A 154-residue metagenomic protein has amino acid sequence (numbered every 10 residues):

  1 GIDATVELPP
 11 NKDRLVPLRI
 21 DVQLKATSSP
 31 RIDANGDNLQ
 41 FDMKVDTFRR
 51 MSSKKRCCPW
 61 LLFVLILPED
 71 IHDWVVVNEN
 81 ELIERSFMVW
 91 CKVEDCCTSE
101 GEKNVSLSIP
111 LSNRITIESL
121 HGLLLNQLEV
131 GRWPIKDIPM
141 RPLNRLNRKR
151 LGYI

Functional and structural regions predicted by a protein language model:
V6-I154: Mixed-charge (Asp/Glu-Lys/Arg
